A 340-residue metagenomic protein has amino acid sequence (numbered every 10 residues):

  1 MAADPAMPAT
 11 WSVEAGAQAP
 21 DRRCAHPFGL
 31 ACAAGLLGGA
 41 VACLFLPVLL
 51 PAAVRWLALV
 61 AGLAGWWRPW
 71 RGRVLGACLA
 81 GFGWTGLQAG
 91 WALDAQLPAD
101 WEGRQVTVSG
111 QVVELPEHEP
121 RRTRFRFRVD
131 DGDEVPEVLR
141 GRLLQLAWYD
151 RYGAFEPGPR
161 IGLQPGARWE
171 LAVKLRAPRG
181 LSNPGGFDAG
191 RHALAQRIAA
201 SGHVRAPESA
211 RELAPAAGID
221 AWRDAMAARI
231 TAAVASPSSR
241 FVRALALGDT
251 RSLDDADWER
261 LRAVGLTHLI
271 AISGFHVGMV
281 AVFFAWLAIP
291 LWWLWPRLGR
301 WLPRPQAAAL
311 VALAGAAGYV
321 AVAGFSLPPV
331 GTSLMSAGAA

Functional and structural regions predicted by a protein language model:
A2-C24, L75-H268: Membrane-interface helix/helix-cap signal primarily in integral membrane proteins
A9, A31, G39, G72-R73 (+2 more regions): Hydrophobic alpha-helical transmembrane segments in multi-pass membrane proteins
R23-G65: Membrane-embedded alpha-helical segments of integral membrane proteins
P27, P51-A52, A235-S239, R300-A312: Membrane-interface starts of transmembrane alpha-helices
L37-C43, F82-L87, A317-A321: Aromatic-anchored segments of alpha-helical transmembrane domains
L49-R55, W67-C78, Q306: Membrane-interfacial entry segments at the cytosolic side of transmembrane helices
V54-G62, V74-G81, G331-S336: Hydrophobic core segments of alpha-helical transmembrane domains in multi-pass membrane proteins
V60-R68, L287-P290: Alpha-helical transmembrane segments
